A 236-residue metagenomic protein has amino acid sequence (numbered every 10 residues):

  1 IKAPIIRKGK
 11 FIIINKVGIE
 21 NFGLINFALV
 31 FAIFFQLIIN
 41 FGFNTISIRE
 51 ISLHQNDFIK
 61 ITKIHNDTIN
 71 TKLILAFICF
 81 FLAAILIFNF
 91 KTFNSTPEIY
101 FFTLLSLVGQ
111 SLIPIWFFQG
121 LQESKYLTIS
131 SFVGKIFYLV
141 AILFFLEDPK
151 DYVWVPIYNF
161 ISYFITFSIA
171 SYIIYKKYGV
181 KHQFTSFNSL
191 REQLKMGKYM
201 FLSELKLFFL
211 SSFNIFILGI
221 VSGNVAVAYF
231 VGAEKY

Functional and structural regions predicted by a protein language model:
I13-F34, Y152-V153, E192-M196, M200 (+1 more regions): Interfacial/gating helices of multi-pass transporter permease domains
F22, I46, I64, T68 (+5 more regions): Alpha-helical transmembrane segments and their helix-entry boundary regions
N26-S52, I113-I115, E204-F213, V231-Y236: Small-residue-rich midsections of specific transmembrane alpha-helices
A28, N40-I87: Membrane-water interface segments that mark the loop-to-transmembrane alpha-helix transition
I33, T68, K72, I99-T103 (+8 more regions): Residue-level signature of transmembrane alpha-helical cores of multipass secondary-active transporters and flippases
P97, L104, T128-K176: Hydrophobic alpha-helical transmembrane segments
P97, V108-S130: Membrane-interface junctions at transmembrane-helix termini in multi-pass inner-membrane proteins
K125, Y152-P156, A170-S212: Interhelical loop/hinge segments that connect adjacent transmembrane helices in multipass membrane
